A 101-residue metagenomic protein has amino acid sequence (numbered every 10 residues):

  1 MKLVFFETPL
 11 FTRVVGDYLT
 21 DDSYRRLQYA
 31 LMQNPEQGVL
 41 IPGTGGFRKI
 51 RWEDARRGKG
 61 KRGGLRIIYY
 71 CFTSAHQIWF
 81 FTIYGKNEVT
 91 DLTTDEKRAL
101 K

Functional and structural regions predicted by a protein language model:
M1-S23: Arg/Lys-rich, positively charged N-terminal/basic patches that mediate binding to nucleic acids
E7, L27, G46-R48: A generic structural signal for short beta-strands and their flanking turns/coil linkers
L10-D17, D54, T90-D91, D95-K101: Charge-dense, helix-prone N-terminal extensions
L19-V39: Compact soluble domain cores
M32-G60: A short, surface-exposed loop/turn module that caps and links secondary-structure elements
A55-R57, Y70-T73: Short polar/acidic secondary-structure junctions
R62-I67: Short, surface-exposed coil-to-beta transition loops
C71-K101: Enriched for short, Lys/Arg-rich terminal
